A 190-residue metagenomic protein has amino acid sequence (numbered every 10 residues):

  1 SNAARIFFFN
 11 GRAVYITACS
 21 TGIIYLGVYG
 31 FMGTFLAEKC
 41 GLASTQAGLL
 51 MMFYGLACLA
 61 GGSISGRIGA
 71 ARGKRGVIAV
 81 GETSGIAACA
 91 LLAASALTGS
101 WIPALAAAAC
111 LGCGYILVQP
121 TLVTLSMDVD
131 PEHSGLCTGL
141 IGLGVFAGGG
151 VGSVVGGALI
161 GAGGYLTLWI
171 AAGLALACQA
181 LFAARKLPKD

Functional and structural regions predicted by a protein language model:
S1-A18: Juxtamembrane intracellular "pre-TM" segments in multi-pass secondary transporters
S20-Y29, Y115: Conserved extracellular-gate-facing transmembrane-helix segments in secondary transporters
G30-T45: Short amphipathic helix-loop junctions that connect adjacent transmembrane helices in Major Facilitator Superfamily/SLC
L42-M51, S100, A104, S134-T138: Juxtamembrane helix-start elements in MFS-like secondary transporters
G61-K74, I160: Helix-to-loop junctions at the C-terminal end of transmembrane segments in multipass secondary transporters
R75-L122: C-terminal transmembrane helical hairpin of 12-TM major facilitator-type secondary transporters
M127-Y165, A172: A late C-terminal transmembrane helix in Major Facilitator Superfamily
A171-D190: Multi-pass alpha-helical transporter architecture, strongest for 12-TM Major Facilitator/SLC carriers used
